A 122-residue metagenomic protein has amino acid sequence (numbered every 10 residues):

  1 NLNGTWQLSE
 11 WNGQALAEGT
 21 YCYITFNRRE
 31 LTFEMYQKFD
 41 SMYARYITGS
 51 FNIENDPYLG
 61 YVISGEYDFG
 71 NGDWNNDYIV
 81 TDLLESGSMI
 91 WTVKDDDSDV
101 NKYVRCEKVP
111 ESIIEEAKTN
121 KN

Functional and structural regions predicted by a protein language model:
N1-Q7: N-terminal helix-cap/turn-to-beta initiation motif at the start of protein domains
L8, L31-M35, Y58-G65, G87-V93: Short hydrophobic/aromatic-rich beta-strand segments that constitute the beta-sheet cores of beta-sandwich/beta-barrel
W11-A15: Structural motif
A17-V62: N-terminal glycine/threonine-rich, aromatic-flanked beta-hairpin/loop signature
Y21-F26, I47-I53, N75-L83, G87-M89 (+1 more regions): Hydrophobic/aromatic beta-strand elements that line small-molecule binding cavities or substrate pockets in beta-rich
Y36-S41, S64-D73, V93-D99: Secondary-structure transition/turn motif
Y46-D56, T92-N122: Edge beta-strand at a domain terminus
L59-L83: An anionic, turn-rich surface loop/hairpin at beta-sheet edges that serves as a generic interaction/coordination patch
